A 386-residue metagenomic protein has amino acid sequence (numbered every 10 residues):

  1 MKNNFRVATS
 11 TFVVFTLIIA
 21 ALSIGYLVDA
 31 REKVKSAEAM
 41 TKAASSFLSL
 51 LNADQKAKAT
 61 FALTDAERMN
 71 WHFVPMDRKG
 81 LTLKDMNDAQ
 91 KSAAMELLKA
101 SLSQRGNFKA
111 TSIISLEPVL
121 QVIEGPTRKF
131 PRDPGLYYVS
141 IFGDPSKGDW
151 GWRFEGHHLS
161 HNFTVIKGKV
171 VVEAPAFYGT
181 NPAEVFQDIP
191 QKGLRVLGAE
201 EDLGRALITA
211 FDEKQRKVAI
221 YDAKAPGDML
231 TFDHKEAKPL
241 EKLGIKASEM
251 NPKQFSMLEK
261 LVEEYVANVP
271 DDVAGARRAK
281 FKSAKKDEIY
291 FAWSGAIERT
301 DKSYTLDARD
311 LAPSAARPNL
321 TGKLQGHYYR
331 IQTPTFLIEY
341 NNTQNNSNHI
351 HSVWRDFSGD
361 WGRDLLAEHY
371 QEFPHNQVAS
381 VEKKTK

Functional and structural regions predicted by a protein language model:
M1-K2, D54: Generic N-terminal leader/processing signal
K2-V13: N-terminal Sec-pathway targeting helices
F5, L17-I18, L27: Short, intrinsically disordered, low-complexity terminal segments
T11-S23: Bacterial N-terminal signal peptides
L27-S103, N107-K386: A cross-kingdom marker for long, charged
